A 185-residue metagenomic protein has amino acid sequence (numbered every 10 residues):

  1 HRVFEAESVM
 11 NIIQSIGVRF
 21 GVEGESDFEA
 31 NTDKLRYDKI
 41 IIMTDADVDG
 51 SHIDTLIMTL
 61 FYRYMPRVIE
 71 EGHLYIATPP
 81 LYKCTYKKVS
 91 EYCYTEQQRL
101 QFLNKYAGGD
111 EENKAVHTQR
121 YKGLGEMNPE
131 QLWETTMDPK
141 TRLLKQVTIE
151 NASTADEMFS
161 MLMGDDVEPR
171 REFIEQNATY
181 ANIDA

Functional and structural regions predicted by a protein language model:
H1-A185: Conserved phosphate-chemistry cores used by DNA topoisomerases
